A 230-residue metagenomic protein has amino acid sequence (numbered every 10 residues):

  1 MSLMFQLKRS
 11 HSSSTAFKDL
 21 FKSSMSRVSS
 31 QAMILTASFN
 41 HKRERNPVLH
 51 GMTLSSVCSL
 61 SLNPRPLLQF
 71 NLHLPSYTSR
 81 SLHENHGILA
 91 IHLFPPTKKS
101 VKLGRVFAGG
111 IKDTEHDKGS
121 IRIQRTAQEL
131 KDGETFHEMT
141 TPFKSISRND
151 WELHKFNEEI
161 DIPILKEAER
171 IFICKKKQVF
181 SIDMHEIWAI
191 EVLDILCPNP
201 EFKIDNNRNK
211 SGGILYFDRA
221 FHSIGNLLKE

Functional and structural regions predicted by a protein language model:
L3-E230: Basic, polyanion-binding surface patches
